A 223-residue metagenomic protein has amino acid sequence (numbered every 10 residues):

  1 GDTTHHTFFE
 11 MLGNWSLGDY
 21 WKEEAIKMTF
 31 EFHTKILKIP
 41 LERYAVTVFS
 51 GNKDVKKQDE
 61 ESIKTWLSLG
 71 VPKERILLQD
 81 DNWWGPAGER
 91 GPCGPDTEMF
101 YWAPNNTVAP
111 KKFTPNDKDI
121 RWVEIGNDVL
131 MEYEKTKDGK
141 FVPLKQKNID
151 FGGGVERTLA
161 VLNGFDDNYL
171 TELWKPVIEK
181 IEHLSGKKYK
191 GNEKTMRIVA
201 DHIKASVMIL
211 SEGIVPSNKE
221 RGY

Functional and structural regions predicted by a protein language model:
G1-R221: Structured aminoacyl-transfer and RNA-binding surfaces used for tRNA recognition/handling in the translation apparatus
